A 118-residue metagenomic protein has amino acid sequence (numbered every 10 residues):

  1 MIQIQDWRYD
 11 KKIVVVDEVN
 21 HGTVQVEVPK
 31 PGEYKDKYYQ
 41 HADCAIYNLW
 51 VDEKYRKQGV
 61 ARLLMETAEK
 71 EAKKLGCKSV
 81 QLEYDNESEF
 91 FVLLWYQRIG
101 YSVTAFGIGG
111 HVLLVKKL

Functional and structural regions predicted by a protein language model:
M1-Y47, E71, F106-I108: Acetyl-CoA-dependent GNAT
P29-P31, K54, E87: Short coil/turn motifs at secondary-structure junctions
I46, V80-Y84: Conserved hydrophobic beta-strand within the GNAT/NAT acetyltransferase core sheet that lines the active-site cleft
V51, K57-K70, R98: Conserved acetyl-CoA-binding loop-helix of GNAT-fold acetyltransferases
R62, K74, N86-F106: Conserved active-site alpha-helix within GNAT-family acetyltransferase domains
F106-L118: Active-site/acyl-donor-binding loops of N-acyltransferases
